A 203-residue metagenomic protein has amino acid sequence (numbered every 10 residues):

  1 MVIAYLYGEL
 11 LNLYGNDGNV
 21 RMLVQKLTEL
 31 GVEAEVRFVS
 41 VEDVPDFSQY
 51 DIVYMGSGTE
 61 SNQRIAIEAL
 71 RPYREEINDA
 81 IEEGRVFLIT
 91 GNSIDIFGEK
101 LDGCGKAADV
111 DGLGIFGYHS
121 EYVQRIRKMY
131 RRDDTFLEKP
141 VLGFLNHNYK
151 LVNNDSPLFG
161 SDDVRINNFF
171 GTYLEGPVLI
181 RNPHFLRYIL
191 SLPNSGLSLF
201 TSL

Functional and structural regions predicted by a protein language model:
M1-D79, I180, H184-L203: N-terminal beta1-alpha1 cap of cysteine-dependent amidohydrolase-like domains
V36-F38, I115, G143-L145, F169-G171: Conserved beta-strand scaffold positions in the cores of enzyme catalytic domains, especially in NTP/NDP-utilizing
I52-G56, L88, G171-Y173: Structural motif
E60-R132: Cysteine-nucleophile active-site neighborhood
V86-F87, G143, D162, G171: A residue-level structural signature of the nucleotidyltransferase/glycosyltransferase Rossmann-like core
D102-V164, G176: Pocket-forming structural segment of enzyme catalytic cores
S161-Y173, L179-I180, H184-F185: A C-terminal functional module that forms or caps the active site or interfaces directly with catalytic machinery
